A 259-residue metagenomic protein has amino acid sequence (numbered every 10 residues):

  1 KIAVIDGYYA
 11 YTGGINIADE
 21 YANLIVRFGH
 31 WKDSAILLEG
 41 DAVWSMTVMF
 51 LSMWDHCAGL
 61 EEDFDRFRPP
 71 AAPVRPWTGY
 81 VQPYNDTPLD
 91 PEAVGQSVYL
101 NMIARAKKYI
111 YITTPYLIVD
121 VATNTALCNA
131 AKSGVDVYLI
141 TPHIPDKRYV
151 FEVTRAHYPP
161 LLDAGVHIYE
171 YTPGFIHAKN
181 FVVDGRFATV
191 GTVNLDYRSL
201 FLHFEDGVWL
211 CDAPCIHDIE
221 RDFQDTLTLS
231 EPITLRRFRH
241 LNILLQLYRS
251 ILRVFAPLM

Functional and structural regions predicted by a protein language model:
K1-M259: Charged, low-complexity intrinsically disordered terminal segments
